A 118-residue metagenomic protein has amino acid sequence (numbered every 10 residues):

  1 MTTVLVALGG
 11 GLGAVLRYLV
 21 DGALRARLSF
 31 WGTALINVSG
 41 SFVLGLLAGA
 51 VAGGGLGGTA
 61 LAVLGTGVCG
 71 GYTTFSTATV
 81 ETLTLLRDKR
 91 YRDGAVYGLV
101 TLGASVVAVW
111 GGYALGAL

Functional and structural regions predicted by a protein language model:
M1-L118: Membrane-interface helix-loop junctions in multi-pass transporters/channels
